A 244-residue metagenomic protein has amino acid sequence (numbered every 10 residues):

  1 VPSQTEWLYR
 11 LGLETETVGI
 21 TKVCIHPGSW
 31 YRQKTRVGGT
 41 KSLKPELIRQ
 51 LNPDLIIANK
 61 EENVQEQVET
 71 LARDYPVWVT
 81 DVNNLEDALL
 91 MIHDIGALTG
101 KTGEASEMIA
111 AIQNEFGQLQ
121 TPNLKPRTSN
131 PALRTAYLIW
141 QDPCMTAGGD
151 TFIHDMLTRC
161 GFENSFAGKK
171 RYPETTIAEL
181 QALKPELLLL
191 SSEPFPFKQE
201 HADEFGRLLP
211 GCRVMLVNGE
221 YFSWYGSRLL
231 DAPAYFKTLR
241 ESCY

Functional and structural regions predicted by a protein language model:
V1-Y244: N-terminal ligand-binding lobe of clamshell/alpha-beta domains
